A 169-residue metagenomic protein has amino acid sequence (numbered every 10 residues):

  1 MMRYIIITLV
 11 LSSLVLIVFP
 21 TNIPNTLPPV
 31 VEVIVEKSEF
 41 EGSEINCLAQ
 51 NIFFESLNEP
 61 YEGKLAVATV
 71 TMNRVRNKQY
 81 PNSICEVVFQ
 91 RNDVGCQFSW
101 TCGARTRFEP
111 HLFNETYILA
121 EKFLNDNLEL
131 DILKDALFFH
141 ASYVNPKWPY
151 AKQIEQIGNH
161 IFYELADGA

Functional and structural regions predicted by a protein language model:
M1-M2, I132: Generic structural signal for short, solvent-exposed loop/turn connectors between secondary structure elements
R3-T21: Hydrophobic membrane-insertion alpha-helices, especially the h-region of bacterial N-terminal signal peptides
F19-A169: Bacterial extracytoplasmic/cell-wall-associated proteins, especially those involved in peptidoglycan
